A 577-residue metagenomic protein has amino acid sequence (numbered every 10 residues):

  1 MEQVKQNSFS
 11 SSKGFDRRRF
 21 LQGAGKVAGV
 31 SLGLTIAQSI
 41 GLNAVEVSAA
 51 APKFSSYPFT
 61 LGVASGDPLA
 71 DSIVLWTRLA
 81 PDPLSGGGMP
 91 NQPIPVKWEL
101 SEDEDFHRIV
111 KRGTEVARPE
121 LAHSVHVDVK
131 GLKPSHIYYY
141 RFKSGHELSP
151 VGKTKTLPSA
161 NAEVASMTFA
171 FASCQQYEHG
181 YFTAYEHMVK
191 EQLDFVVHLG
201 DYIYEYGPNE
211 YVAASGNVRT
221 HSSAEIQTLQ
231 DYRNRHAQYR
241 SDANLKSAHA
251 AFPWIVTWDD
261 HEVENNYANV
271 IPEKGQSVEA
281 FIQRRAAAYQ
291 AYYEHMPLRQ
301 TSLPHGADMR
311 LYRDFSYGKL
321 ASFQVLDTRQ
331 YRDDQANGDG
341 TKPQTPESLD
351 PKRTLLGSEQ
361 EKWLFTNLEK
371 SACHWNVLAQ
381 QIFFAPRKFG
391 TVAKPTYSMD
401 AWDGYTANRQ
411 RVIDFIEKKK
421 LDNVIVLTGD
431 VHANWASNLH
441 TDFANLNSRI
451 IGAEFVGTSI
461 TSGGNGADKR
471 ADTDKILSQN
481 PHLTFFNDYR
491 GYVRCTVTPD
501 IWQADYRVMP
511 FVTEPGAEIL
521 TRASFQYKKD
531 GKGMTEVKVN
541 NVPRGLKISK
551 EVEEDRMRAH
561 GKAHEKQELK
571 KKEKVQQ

Functional and structural regions predicted by a protein language model:
E2-Q577: Metal-dependent phosphoester/phosphodiester hydrolase catalytic core
